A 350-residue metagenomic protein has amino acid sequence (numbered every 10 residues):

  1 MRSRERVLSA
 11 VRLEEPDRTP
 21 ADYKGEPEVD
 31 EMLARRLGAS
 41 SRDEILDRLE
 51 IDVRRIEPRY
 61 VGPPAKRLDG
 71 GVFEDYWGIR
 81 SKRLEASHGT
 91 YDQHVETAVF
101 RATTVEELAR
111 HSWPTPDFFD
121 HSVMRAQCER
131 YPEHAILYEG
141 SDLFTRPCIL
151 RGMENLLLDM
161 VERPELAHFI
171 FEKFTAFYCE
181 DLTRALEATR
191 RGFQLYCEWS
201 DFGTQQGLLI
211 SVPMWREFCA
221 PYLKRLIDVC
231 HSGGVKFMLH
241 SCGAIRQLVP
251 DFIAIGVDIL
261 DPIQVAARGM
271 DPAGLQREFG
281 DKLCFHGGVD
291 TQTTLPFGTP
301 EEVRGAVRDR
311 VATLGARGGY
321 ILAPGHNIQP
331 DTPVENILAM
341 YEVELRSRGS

Functional and structural regions predicted by a protein language model:
M1-E26, E31-S40, E74, A109-S350: Active-site loop segments of alpha/beta catalytic cores
A21, R48-I51, E74, S81: Secondary-structure transition motif
Y23, E28, P58, D75 (+2 more regions): Cofactor-binding catalytic cores of oxidoreductases
D30-K66: Segments that shape or occlude catalytic/ligand-binding pockets
E44-I56, E96-S112, L143-E154: An N-terminal domain-start capping segment
W77-C128: A gly/proline- and charged-residue-enriched helix-loop-helix capping module
